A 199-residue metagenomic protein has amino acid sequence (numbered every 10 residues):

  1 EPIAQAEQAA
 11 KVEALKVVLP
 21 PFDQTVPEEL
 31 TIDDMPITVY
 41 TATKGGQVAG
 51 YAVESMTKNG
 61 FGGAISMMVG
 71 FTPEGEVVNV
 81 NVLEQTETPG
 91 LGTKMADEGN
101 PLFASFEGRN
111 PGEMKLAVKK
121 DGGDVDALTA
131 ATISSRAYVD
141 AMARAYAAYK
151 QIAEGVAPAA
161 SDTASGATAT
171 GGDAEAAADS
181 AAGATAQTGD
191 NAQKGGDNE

Functional and structural regions predicted by a protein language model:
E1-E199: Flexible, solvent-exposed loop/hinge segments and secondary-structure transition points
